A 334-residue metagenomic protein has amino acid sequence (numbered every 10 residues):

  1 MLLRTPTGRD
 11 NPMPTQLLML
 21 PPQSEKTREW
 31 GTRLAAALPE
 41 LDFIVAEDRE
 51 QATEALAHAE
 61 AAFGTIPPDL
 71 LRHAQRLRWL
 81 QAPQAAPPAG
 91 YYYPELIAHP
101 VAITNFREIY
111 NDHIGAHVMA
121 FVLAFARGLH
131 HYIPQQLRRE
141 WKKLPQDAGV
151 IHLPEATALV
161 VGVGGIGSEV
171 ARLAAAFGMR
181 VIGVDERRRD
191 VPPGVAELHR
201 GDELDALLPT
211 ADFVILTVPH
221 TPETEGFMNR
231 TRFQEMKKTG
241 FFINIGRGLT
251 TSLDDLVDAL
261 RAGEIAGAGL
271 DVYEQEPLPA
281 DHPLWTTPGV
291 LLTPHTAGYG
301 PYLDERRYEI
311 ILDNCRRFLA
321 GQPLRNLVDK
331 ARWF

Functional and structural regions predicted by a protein language model:
L3, G8-T104, N229-T231: An N-terminal-biased, well-structured beta-alpha scaffold segment characteristic of Rossmann-like dinucleotide-binding
P21, I66, Q84, L216-P219 (+2 more regions): Glycine-rich, N-terminal phosphate-binding loop of Rossmann-like dinucleotide-binding domains
P83, A102-I109, D202, G246: Short beta->alpha connector loops at strand-helix junctions that form conserved, small/polar/Pro-enriched
A98-T157, L324: Phosphate-binding beta-alpha-beta segment of Rossmann-like dinucleotide-binding domains, i.e., the NAD(P)
V163-G164: Glycine-rich Rossmann-fold phosphate-binding loop(s) that bind the pyrophosphate of adenine dinucleotide cofactors
G167-S168: N-terminal Rossmann-fold NAD(P) dinucleotide-binding loop
R187-P283: Rossmann-like adenosine-cofactor binding region
T239, I245-F334: Rossmann-like dinucleotide-binding domain for NAD(H)/NADP(H)
